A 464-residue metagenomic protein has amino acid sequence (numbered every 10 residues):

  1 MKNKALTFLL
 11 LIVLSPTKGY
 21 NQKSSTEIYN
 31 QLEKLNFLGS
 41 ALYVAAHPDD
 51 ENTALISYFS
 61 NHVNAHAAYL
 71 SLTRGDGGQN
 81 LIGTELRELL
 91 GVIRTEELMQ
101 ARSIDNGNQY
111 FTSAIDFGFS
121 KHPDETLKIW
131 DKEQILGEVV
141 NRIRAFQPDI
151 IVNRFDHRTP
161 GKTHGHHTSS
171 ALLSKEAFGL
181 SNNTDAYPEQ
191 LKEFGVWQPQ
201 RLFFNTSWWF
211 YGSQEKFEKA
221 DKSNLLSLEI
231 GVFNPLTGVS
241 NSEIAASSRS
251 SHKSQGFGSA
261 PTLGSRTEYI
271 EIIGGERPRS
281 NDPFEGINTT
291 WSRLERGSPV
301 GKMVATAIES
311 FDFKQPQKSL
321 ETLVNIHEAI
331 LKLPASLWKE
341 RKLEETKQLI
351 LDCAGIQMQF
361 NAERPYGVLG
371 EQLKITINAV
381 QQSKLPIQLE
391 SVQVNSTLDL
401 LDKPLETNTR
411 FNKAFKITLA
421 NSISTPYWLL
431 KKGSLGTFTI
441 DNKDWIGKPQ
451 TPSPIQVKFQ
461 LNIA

Functional and structural regions predicted by a protein language model:
M1-Q22: Bacterial Sec-dependent N-terminal signal peptides
G19-L42, H122-T126, K132-M358: Metal-dependent de-N-acetylase/amidase catalytic core
Y20-F146, T168, K175-G179: Active-site rim/loop-helix segments in enzyme catalytic domains that contact anionic ligands
P365-E371: Short, solvent-exposed loop/linker segments at the N-terminal edge of repeated beta-sheet extracellular domains
L373-I375: Structural beta-strand segments of beta-rich domains
V380-L385: Short solvent-exposed strand-capping/beta-turn motif centered on an Asx-Ser/Thr pair
Q393-L400: Short, solvent-exposed loop/linker segments at beta-strand-coil boundaries, enriched for Pro/Gly and Ser/Thr
E406-A464: Eukaryote-biased detector of low-complexity, proline/serine/threonine-rich segments and adjacent exposed loops
